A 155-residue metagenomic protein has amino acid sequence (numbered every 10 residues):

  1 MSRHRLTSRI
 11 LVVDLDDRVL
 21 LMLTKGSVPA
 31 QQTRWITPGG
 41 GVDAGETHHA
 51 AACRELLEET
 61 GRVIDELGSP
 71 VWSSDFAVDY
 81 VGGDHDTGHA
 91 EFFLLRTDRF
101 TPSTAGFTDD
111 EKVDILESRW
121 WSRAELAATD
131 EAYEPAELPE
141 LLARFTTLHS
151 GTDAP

Functional and structural regions predicted by a protein language model:
M1-I36, H49: N-terminal strand-loop-strand
L21, V71-W72: A structural microfeature
G26-S27, T108, E134-P135: Short, glycine/charged-enriched secondary-structure capping and boundary segments
G26-V28, W72-F76: Short active-site-proximal "capping" loops at secondary-structure junctions
R34, P38, A44, V81-G82 (+1 more regions): Functional cleft and adjacent loop/helix regions within the main domain that mediate ligand binding or catalysis
V42-E66, S74-E131: Unchanged
T129-P155: Charged phosphate-binding loop/patch that engages nucleotide di/tri-phosphates or the phosphate backbone of nucleic
